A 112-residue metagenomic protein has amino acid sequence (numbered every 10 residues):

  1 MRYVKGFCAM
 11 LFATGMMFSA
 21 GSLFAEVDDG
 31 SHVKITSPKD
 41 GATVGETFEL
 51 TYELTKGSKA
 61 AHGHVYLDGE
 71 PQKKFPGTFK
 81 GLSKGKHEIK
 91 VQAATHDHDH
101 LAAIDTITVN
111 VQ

Functional and structural regions predicted by a protein language model:
M1-F12: Bacterial N-terminal signal peptides that target proteins for export
F12-A13, L23: Cleavable N-terminal signal peptides
S19-A20: N-terminal signal peptide c-region/cleavage motif recognized by signal peptidases
L23-F24, Q92: Short, aromatic- and cysteine-enriched interfacial helices/patches that mediate contacts at lipid membranes
F24-T43, Q112: Short, compositionally biased P/S/T/A/G/V-rich stretches that sit at domain boundaries
K39-G41, T47-Q112: Long, low-complexity serine/threonine/glycine- and acidic-rich segments characteristic of extracellular
